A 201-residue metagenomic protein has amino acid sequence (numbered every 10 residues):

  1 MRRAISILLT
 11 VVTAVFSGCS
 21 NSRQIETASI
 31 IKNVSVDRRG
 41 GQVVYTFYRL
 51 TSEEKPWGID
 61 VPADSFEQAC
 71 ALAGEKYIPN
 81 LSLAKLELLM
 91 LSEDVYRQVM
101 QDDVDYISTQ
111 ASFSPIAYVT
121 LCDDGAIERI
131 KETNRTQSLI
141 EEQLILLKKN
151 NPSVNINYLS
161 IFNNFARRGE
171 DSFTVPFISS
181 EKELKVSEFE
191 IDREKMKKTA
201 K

Functional and structural regions predicted by a protein language model:
R2-I7, T13-K201: Membrane-proximal alpha-helical signals and transmembrane carboxylates
